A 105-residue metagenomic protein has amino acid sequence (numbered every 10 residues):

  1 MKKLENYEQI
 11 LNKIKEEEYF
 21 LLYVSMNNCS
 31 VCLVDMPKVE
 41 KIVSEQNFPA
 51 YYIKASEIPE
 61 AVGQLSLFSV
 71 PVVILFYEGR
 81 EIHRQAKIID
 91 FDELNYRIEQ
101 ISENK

Functional and structural regions predicted by a protein language model:
M1-Y19, R97, E103-K105: N-terminal leader/targeting and pre-domain segments
L4, V24, V43, N47-A61: Thiol-based oxidoreductase modules, predominantly thioredoxin-like and allied folds used for disulfide exchange
E8-L11, P59-E60, D92: Acidic phosphotransfer microenvironment of two-component signaling modules
Q9-K41: Local sequence-structure signature of Cys/Sec-based thiol-disulfide redox active-site neighborhoods
N12-K13, G63-L65: Short amphipathic alpha-helix with an adjacent loop that forms part of the alpha/beta core around
L65-I74: Structural micro-motif
Y77-K105: Non-catalytic, surface beta->alpha helical segment in thiol-disulfide oxidoreductase systems
